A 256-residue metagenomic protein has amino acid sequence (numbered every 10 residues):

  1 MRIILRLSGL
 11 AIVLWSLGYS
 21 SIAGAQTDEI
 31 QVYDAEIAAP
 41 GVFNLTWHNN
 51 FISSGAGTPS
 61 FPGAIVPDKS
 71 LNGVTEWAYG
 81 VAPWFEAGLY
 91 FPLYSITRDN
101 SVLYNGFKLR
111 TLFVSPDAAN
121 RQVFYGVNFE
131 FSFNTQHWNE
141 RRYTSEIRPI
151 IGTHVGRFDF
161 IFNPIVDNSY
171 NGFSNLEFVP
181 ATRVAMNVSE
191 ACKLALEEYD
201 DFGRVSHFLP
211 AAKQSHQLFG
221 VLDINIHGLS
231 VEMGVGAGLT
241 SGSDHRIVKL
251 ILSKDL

Functional and structural regions predicted by a protein language model:
M1-L10: Bacterial N-terminal signal peptides that target proteins for export
R6-L7, W15-S16, A191: Compositionally biased, intrinsically disordered low-complexity segments
S8-G9, G18, Q26-D28: Generic short amphipathic/hydrophobic targeting helices enriched at N-termini, encompassing Sec-type signal peptides
L14-I22: C-terminal segment of classical bacterial N-terminal signal peptides
G24-S253: Transmembrane beta-barrel domains of Gram-negative outer membranes and organellar outer membranes
